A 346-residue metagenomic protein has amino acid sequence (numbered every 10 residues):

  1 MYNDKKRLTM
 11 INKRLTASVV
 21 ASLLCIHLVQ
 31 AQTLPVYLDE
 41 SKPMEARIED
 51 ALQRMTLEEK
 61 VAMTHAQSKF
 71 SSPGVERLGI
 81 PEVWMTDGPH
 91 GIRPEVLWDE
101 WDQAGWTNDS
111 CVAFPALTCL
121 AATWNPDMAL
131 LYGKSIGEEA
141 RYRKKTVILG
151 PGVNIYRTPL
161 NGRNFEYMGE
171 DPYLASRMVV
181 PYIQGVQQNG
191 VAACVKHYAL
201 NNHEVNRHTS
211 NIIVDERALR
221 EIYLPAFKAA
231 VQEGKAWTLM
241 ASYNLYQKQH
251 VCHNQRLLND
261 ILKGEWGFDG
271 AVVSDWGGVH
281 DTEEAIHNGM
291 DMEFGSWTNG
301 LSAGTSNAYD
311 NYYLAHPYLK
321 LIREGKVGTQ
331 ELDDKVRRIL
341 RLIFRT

Functional and structural regions predicted by a protein language model:
M1-T33: Bacterial Sec-dependent N-terminal signal peptides
A31-T346: Glycoside hydrolase catalytic-domain context in secreted enzymes
